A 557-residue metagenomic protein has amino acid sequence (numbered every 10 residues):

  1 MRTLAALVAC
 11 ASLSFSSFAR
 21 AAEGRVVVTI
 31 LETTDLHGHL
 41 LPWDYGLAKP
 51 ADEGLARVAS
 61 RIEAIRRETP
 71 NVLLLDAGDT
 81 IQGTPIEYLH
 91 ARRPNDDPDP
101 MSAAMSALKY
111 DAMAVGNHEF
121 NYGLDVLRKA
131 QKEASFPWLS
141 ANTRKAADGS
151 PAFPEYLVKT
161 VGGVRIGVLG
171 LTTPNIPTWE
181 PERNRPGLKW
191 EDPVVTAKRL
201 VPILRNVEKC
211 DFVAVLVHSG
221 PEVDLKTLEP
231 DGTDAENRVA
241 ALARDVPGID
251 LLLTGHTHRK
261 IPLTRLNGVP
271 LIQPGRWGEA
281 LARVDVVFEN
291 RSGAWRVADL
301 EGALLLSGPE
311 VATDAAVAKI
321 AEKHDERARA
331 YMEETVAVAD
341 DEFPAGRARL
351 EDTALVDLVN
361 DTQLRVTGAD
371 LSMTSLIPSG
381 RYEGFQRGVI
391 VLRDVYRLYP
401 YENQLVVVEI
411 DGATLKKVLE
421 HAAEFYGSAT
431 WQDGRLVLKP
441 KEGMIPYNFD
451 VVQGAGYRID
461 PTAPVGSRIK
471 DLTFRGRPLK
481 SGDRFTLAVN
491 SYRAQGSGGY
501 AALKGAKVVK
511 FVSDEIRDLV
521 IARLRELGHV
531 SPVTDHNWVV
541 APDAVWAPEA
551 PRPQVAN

Functional and structural regions predicted by a protein language model:
A5-S16: Bacterial N-terminal signal peptides
R20-K319, L350-T362, E424-Y426, G434 (+5 more regions): Acidic, metal/ion-coordinating pockets
G24-T29, H39, K49-E53, R57 (+6 more regions): Feature captures C-terminal
T173, G275-G278, T335-A337, E342-F343 (+3 more regions): Short, flexible loop/turn elements at secondary-structure junctions
L300-A303, V336-D341, V407-E409: Short amphipathic
A318, E322-V336: Acidic, glycine-rich low-complexity/disordered segments
M332-A354: Glycine-rich phosphate/diphosphate-binding loops and the adjacent beta-loop-alpha structural elements that coordinate
